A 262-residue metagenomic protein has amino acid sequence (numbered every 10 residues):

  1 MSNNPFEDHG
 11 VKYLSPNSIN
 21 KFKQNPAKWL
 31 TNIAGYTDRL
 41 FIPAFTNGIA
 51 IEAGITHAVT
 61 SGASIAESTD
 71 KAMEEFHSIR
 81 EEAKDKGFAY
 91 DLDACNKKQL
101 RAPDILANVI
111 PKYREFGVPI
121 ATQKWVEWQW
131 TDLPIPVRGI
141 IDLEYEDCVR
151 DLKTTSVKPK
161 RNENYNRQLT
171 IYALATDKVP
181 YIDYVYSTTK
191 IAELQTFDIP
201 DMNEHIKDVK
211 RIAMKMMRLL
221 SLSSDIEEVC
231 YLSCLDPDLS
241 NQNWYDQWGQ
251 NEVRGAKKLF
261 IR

Functional and structural regions predicted by a protein language model:
M1-Q24, Y90: Terminal, charged accessory segments of proteins
L14, Q99, P103, A121 (+1 more regions): Metal-dependent nuclease catalytic regions and adjoining charged, substrate-binding loops involved in nucleic-acid end
I19-I65: Nuclease catalytic cores
Y36, E127, T155-V157, Y186-T189: Short, solvent-exposed loop/turn segments at secondary-structure junctions
P43, N47, K98, A102 (+1 more regions): Hydrophobic (often cysteine-bearing) scaffold residues that line and stabilize catalytic clefts of nucleotide/cofactor
A44, N162, M202, I206: Flexible, glycine- and charge-enriched loops at secondary-structure boundaries
G54-W125: A non-catalytic, helix-rich entry segment at domain boundaries
E127-Q168, L174-A175: Non-catalytic protein-protein interaction segments used by genome-maintenance enzymes to assemble and couple activities
